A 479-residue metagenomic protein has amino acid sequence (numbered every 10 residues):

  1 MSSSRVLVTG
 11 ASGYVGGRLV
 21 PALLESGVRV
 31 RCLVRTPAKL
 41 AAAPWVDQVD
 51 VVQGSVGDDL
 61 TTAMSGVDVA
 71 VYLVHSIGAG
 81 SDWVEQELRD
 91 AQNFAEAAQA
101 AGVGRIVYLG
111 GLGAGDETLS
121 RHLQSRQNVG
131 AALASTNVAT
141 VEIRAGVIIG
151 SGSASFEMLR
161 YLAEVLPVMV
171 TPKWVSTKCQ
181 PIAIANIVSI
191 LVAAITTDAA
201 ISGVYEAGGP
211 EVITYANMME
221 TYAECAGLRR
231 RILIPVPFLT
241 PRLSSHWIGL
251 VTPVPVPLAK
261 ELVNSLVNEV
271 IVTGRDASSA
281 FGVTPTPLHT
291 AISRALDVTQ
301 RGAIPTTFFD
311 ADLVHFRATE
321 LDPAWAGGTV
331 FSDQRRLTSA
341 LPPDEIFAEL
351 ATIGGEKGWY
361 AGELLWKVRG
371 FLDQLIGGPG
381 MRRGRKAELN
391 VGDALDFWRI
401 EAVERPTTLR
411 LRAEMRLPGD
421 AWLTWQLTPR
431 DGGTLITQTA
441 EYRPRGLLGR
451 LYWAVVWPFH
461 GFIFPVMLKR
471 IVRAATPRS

Functional and structural regions predicted by a protein language model:
S2-V28: N-terminal Rossmann NAD(P)H-binding glycine-rich loop of SDR-like oxidoreductase domains
T9, L33, L73, I106-G111 (+1 more regions): SDR active-site strand-loop-helix element
A11, L19, S26, D116-L228 (+2 more regions): Oxidoreductase cofactor-interface core, primarily capturing Rossmann-like NAD(P)-dependent enzymes
V28-R35: Conserved glycine-rich Rossmann-like NAD(P)H-binding loop of the short-chain dehydrogenase/reductase
A38-A101, G111-T118: NAD(P)H-binding glycine-rich loop region in Rossmannoid oxidoreductase-like domains and their noncatalytic homologs
A194-E261, E269-R335: Mid/C-terminal beta-alpha module of Rossmann-like enzyme folds, strongest in SDR-family dehydrogenases/epimerases
V330-F331, T338-F347, A351-P418, R470: Glycine-rich portal/gate segments that line the openings of hydrophobic small-molecule binding cavities
A413-G461: Beta-strand/loop substructures that line and gate deep hydrophobic ligand-binding cavities in soluble
